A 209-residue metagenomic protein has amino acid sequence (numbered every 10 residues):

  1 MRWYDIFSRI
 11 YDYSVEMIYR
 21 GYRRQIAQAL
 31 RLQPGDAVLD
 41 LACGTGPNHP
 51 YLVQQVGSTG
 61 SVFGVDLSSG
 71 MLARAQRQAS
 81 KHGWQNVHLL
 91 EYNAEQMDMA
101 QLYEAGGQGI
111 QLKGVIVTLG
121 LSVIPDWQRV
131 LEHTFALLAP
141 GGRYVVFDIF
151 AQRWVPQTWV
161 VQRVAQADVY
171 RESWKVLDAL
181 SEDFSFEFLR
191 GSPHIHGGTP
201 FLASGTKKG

Functional and structural regions predicted by a protein language model:
M1-R31, P47-Y51, R74, R153 (+1 more regions): Conserved class I S-adenosyl-L-methionine
D36, G60, G142: Glycine-centered, small-residue-biased loops immediately flanking beta-strands in adenine/cofactor-binding cores
L39-L41, T45-Q96: Class I SAM-dependent methyltransferase SAM/SAH-binding core
G57, I124-P125, L138-A139: Helix-to-beta-strand junctions that scaffold the AdoMet/dcAdoMet cofactor pocket in Class I SAM-dependent enzymes
E95-V115: A short acidic, Gly/Pro-enriched loop at the edge of an enzyme's catalytic core that lines a small-molecule cofactor
K113-D126: A short SAM/SAH-binding and catalytic strip from SAM-dependent methyltransferases
Q128-P140: A short glycine-rich, Lys/Arg-flanked "PGG" loop and its adjoining helix->strand segment in the class I
V145-F201: C-terminal alpha-helical "lid/dimerization" subdomain adjacent to the S-adenosyl-L-methionine
